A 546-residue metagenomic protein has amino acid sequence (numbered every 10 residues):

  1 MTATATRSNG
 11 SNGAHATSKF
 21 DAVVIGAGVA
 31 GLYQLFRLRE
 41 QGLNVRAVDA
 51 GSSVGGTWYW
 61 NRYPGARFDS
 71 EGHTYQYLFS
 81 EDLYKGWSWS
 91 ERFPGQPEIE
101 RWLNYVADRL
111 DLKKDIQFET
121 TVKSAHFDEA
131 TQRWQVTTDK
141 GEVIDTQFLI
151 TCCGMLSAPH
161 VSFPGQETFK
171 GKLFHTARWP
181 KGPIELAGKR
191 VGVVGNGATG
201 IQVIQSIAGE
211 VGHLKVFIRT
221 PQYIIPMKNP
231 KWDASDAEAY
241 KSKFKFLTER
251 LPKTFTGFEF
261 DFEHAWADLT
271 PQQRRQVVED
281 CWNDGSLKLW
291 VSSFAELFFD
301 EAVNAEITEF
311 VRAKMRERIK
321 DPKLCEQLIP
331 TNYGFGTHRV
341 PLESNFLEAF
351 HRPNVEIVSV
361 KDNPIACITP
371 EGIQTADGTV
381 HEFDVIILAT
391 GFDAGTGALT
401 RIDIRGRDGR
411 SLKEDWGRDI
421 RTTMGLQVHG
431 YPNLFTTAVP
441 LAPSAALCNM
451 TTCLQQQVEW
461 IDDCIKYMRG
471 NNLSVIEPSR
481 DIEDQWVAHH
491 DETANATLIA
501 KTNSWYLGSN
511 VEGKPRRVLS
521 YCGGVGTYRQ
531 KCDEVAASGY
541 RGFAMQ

Functional and structural regions predicted by a protein language model:
T2-A22, A27-E167, G182-P183, N196 (+2 more regions): N-terminal FAD-binding dinucleotide-binding subdomain shared by FAD-dependent oxidases/monooxygenases
P180, I184-L186, V191-V194: A conserved hydrophobic secondary-structure block that centers on an alpha-helix together with its immediately flanking
I204: Ligand/cofactor pocket segment of small-molecule handling proteins
